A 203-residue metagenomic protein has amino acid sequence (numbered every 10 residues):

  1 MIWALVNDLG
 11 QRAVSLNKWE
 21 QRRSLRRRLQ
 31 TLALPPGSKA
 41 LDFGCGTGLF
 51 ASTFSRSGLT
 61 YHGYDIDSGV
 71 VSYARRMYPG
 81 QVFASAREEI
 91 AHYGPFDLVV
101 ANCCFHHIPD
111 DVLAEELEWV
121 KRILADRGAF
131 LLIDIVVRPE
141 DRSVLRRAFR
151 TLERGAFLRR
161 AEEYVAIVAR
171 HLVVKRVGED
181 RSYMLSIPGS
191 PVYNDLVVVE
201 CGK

Functional and structural regions predicted by a protein language model:
M1-G37, G46-H92, I108-V112, W119 (+1 more regions): Class I (Rossmann-like) S-adenosyl-L-methionine-dependent methyltransferase catalytic domain, capturing the SAM-binding
S38, D97: Conserved acidic residues
F43: Conserved beta-strand/loop positions that form the S-adenosyl-L-methionine
V100: A conserved beta-strand element that flanks and buttresses the S-adenosyl-L-methionine
C103-H107: Short catalytic micro-motifs in class I SAM-dependent methyltransferases
A114-D126: A short glycine-rich, Lys/Arg-flanked "PGG" loop and its adjoining helix->strand segment in the class I
